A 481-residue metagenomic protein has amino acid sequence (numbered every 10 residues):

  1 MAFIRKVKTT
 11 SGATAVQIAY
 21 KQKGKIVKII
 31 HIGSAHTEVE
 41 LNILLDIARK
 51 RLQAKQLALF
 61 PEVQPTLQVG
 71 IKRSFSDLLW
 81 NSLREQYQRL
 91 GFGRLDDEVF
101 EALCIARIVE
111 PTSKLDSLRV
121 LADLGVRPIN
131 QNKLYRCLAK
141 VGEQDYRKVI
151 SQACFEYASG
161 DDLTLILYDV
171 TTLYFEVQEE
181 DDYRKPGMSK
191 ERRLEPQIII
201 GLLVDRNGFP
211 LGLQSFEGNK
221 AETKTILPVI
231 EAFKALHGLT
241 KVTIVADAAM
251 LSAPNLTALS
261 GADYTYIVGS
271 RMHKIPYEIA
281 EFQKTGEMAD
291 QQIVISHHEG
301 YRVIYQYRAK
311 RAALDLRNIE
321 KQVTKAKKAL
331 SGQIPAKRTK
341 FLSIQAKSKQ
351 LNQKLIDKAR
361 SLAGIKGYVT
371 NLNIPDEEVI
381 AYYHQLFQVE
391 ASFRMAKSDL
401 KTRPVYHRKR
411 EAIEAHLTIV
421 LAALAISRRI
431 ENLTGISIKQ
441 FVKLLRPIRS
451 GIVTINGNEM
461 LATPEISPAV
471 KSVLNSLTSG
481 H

Functional and structural regions predicted by a protein language model:
M1-D182, L194-E195, L203-Q214, N219 (+4 more regions): Dynamic "connector" segments at or just before major functional cores
K25, L124-I129, Q144, S159-G160 (+5 more regions): Secondary-structure transition/capping motifs at alpha-helix termini and the adjoining loop/turn into the next element
P196-I198, S215, A262-Y382, R446-H481: An anionic, glycine-rich sequence signature occurring as long contiguous blocks
Q214-L236: Active-site beta-loop-alpha junctions of metal-dependent nucleic acid enzymes, especially the RNase H-like/DDE
A221, V245-P254, M272-K274, E411-I413: Acidic, metal-coordinating catalytic cores used for nucleic-acid/nucleotide bond scission and strand-transfer chemistry
E378-Y406: Short amphipathic alpha-helical "interface-anchor" segments enriched in bulky aromatics
K409-E431: Basic, amphipathic alpha-helical segments enriched in Lys/Arg and hydrophobic/aromatic residues
